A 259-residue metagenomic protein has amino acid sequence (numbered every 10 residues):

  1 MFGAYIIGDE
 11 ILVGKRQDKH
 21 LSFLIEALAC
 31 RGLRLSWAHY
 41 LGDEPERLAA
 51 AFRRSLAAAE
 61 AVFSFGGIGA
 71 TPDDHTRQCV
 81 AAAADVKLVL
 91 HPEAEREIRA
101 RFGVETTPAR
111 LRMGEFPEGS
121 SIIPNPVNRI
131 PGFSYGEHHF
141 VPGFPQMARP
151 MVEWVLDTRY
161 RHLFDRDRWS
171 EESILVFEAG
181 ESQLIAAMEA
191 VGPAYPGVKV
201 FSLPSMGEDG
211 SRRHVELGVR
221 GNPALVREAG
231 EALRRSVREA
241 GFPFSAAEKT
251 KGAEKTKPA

Functional and structural regions predicted by a protein language model:
M1-A38, D43, R227: Glycine-rich phosphate/diphosphate-binding loop of Rossmann-like nucleotide-binding domains
I7-D9, S64-P72, P142, L203 (+1 more regions): Glycine-rich beta-strand-to-loop/alpha-helix junction loops that act as flexible
I25-A83: N-terminal small/polar loop signature for handling phosphorylated ligands or for N-terminal nucleophile
Y40-D43, E93, L111, A179: Short beta->alpha linker loops
R47-A50, D74-L163: Proline/glycine-rich low-complexity loops and linkers
E137-S236: An accessory alpha-helical subdomain
V226-E228, F244, E248: Mixed-charge, glycine-accented linear interaction segment located at domain edges/termini
E248-K257: Short, low-complexity, charge-dense intrinsically disordered segments
